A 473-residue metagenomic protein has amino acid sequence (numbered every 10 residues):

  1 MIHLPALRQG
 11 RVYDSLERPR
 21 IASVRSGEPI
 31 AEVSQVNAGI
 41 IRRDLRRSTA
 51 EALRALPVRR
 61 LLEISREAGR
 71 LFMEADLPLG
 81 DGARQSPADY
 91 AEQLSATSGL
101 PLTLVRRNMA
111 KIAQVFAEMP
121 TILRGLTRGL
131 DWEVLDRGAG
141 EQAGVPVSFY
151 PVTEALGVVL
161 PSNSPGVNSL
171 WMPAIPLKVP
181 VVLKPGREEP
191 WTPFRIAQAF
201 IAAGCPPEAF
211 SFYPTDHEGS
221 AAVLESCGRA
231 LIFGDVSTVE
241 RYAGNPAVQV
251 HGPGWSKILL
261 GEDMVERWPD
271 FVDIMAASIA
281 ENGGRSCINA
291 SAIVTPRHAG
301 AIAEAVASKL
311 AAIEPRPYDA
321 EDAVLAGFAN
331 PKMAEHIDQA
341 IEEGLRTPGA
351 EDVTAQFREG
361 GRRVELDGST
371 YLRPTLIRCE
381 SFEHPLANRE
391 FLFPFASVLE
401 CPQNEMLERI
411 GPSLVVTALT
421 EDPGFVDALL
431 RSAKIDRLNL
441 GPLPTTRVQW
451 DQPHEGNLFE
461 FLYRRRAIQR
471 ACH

Functional and structural regions predicted by a protein language model:
M1-Q142, A312: N-terminal Rossmann-like NAD(P)+-binding subdomain of aldehyde/semialdehyde dehydrogenases
S23-V33, I40, R59-R70, C205-P207 (+3 more regions): Conserved C-terminal structural/oligomerization subdomain of aldehyde/semialdehyde dehydrogenase
R25-P29, V223-L224, G252-P253, S286-N289 (+4 more regions): Short glycine-enriched loop/turn motifs at secondary-structure junctions
G27, L61, K178, F210 (+6 more regions): Residue-level signal for inorganic ion chemistry
T127-A276, P453, L458: Rossmann-like NAD(P) dinucleotide-binding subdomain of oxidoreductase/dehydrogenase enzymes
T153, C227, N245-P246, A290 (+2 more regions): Short, well-ordered alpha-helix to beta-strand connector turns
A202, C227-R229, D235-S381: ALDH superfamily catalytic-core signature
S211-D216, T295, S397-P402: Short acidic-hydrophobic, aromatic-tinged amphipathic segments that line or gate anion-handling sites
